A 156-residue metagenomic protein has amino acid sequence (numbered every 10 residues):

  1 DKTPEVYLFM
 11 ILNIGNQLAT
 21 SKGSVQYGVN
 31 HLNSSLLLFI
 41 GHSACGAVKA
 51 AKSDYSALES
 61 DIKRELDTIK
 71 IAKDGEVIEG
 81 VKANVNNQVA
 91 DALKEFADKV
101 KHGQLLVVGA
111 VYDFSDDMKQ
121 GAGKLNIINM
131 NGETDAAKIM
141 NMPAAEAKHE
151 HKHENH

Functional and structural regions predicted by a protein language model:
D1-K2, K22: Short, glycine/acidic-enriched capping/hinge loops at junctions between secondary-structure elements
K2-M10: Short helix-loop-beta junction
M10-N13, N30-S35, I40-G46: Mid-length scaffold segments of soluble, non-membrane domains
G15-L32, A47-H156: Divalent-metal-activated hydrolytic enzyme cores
